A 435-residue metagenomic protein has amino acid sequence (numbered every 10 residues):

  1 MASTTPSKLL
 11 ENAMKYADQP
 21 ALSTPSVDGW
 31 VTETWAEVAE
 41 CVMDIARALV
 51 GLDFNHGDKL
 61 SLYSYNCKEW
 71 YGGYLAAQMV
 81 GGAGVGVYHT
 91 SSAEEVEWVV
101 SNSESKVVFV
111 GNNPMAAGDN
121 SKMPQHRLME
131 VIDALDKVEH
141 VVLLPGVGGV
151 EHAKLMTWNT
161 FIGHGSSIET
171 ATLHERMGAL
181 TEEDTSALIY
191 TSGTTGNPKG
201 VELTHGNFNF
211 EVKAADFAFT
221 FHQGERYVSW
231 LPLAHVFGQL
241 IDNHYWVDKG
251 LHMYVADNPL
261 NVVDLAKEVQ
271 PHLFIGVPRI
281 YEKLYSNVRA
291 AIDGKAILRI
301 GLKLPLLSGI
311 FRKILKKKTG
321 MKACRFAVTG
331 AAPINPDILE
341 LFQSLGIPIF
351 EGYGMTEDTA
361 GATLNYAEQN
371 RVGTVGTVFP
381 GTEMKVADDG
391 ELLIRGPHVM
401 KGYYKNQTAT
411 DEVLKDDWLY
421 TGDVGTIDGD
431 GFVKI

Functional and structural regions predicted by a protein language model:
A2, D18, L22-L75, S92-E97 (+2 more regions): Conserved AMP-binding/adenylate-forming core of the ANL superfamily
L10, M79-G163: Structural core segment of the AMP-binding/adenylate-forming
D18-P20, L143, M156, T160-Y190 (+2 more regions): Conserved pre-ATP/AMP-binding loop-to-beta segment of ANL
T32-A36, S186-V212: Conserved AMP-binding A3 loop
L52, V378-I435: Conserved ATP-binding/catalytic segment of the ANL
D58-K59, Y65-A93, W98-V107, E225-R226 (+4 more regions): A short helix-loop-beta submotif of the ANL/AMP-binding
Y65, V110-M129, P271-L341, E351-D358 (+1 more regions): Adenylate-forming
G81, N209-R226, L233-I314, A323 (+1 more regions): Conserved AMP-binding/adenylation subdomain of ANL enzymes
